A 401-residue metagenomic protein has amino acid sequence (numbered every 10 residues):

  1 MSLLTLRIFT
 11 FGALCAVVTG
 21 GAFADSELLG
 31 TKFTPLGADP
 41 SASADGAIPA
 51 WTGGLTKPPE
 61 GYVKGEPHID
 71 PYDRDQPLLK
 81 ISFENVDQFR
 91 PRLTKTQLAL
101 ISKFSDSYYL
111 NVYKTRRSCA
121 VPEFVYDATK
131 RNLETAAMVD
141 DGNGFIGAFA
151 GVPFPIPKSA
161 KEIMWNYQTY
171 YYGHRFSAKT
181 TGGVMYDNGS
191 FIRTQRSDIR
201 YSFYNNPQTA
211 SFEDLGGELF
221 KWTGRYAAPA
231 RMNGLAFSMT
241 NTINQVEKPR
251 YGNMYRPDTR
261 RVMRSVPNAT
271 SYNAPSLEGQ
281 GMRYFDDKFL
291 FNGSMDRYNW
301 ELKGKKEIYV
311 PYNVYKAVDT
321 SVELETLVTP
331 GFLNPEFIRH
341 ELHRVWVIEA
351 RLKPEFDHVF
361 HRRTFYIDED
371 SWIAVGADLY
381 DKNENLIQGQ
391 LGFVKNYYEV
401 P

Functional and structural regions predicted by a protein language model:
M1, F23-D25: Basic/polar N-terminal segments that are highly enriched at the extreme N-terminus, encompassing both cleavable
M1-T10: Bacterial N-terminal signal peptides that target proteins for export
V18-G21: N-terminal signal peptide c-region/cleavage motif recognized by signal peptidases
S26, G30-R250, R256-D258: Solvent-exposed N-terminal domain segments of exported/luminal and surface proteins
S26-G54, I81, T94, T223-M295 (+1 more regions): Gly/Pro-enriched, hydrophobic low-complexity segments that function as extracytoplasmic propeptides/linkers
P58, Y62-P71, A128, N132-D141 (+4 more regions): Charged/polar interaction segments and conserved charged motifs
T180-D187, I192-A230, K288-F365, V375: Extended beta-strand-rich segments in extracellular/periplasmic secretory proteins, especially within noncatalytic
